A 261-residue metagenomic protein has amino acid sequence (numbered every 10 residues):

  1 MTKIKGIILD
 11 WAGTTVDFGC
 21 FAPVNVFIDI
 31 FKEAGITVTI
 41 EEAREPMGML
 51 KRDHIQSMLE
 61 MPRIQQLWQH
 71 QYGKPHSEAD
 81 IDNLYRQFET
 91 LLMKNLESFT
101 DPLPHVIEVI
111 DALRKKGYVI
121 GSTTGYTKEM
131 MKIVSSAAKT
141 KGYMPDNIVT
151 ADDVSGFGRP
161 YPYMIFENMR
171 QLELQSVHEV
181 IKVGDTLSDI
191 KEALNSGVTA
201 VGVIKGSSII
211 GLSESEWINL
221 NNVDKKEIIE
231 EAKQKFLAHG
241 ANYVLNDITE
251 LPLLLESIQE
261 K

Functional and structural regions predicted by a protein language model:
M1-K5, I107, D111-A112, T127-E129 (+1 more regions): Asp-based, Mg2+/Mn2+-dependent phosphohydrolase catalytic module
T2-I107, D111-K116, K132: N-terminal helical cap/lid subdomain that shapes the substrate entry/recognition surface in HAD-like hydrolases
